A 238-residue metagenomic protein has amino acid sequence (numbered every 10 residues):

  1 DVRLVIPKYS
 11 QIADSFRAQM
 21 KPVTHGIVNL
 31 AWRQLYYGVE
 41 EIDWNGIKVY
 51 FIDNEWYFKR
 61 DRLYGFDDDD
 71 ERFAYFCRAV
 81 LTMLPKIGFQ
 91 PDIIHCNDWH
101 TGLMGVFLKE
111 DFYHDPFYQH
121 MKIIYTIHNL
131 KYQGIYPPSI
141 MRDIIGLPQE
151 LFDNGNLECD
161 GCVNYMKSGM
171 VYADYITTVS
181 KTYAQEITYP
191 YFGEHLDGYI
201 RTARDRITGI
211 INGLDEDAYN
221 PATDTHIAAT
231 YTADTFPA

Functional and structural regions predicted by a protein language model:
D1-A238: Catalytic cores of nucleotide-sugar-dependent glycosyltransferases that transfer UDP/GDP/TDP-activated
